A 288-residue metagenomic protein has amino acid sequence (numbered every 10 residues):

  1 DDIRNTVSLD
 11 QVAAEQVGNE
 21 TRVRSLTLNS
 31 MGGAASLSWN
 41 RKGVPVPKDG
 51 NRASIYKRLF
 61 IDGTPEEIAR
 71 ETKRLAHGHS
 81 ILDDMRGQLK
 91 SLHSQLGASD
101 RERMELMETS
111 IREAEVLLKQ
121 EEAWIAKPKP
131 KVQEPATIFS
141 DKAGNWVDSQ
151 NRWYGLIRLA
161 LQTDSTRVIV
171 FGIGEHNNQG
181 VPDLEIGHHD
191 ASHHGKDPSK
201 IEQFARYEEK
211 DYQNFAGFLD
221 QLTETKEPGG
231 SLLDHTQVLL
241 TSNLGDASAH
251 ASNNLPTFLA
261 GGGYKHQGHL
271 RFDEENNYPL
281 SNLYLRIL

Functional and structural regions predicted by a protein language model:
D1-L288: Ligand-binding pockets and gating/stacking loops
